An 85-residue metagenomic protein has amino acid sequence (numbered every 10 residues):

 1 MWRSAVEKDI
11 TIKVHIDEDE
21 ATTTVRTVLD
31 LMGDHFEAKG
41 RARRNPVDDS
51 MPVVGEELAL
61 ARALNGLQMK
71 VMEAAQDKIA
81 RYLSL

Functional and structural regions predicted by a protein language model:
M1-D34: N-terminal segment of the canonical double-stranded RNA-binding domain
R3, R26, R41-R44, R62 (+1 more regions): Arginine residue identity/basic-tract feature
T22-P52: A short, structured beta-strand/loop element
N45, V54-L58, A63: A hydrophobic, small-residue-rich beta->alpha segment in the mid-to-C-terminal subdomain of diverse proteins
L60-L85: C-terminal structural segments of small proteins and small subunits
